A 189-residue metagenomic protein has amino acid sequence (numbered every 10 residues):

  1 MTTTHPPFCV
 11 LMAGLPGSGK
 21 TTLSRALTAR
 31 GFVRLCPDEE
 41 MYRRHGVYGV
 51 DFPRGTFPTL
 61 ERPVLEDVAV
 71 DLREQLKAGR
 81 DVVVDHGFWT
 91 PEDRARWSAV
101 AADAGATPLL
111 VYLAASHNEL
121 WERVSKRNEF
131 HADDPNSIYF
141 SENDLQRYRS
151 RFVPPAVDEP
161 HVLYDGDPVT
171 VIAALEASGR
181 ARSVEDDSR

Functional and structural regions predicted by a protein language model:
T2-T4, S150-R189: NTP-dependent small-molecule kinase module
C9: Walker A (P-loop) ATP-phosphate-binding motif of ABC ATPase nucleotide-binding domains
M12: Hydrophobic anchor at the beta1->P-loop junction of P-loop NTPases
S18-R80: Conserved substrate/cofactor phosphate-moiety recognition/catalytic segment in nucleotide-dependent phosphotransferases
F32-R34, P108-L110, E159-L163: Conserved beta-strand scaffold positions in the cores of enzyme catalytic domains, especially in NTP/NDP-utilizing
E39-M41, A114-L120, P168-V169: Conserved nucleotide-binding/hydrolysis micro-motifs of P-loop NTPases
T59-P108, Y112-L113: Glycine-rich phosphate-binding loop used to anchor ATP phosphates in small-molecule kinases, encompassing both
D103-V153, S188: A glycine- and Lys/Arg-enriched "phosphate-lid" helix/loop adjacent to the NTP-binding pocket of small-molecule kinases
